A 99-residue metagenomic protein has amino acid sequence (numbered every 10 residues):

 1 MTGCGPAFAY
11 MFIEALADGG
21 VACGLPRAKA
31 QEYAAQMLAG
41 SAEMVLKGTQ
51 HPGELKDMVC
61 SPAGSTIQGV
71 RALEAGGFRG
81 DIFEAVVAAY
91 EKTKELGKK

Functional and structural regions predicted by a protein language model:
M1-V21, E32-L46, G64: Active-site-proximal catalytic alpha-helix in oxidoreductases
G3, D18, A22, A72-A75 (+1 more regions): General structural signal for alpha-helix termini and helix-helix connectors
Q31-K99: NAD(P)-dependent Rossmann-like dehydrogenase/reductase catalytic/cofactor-binding core
